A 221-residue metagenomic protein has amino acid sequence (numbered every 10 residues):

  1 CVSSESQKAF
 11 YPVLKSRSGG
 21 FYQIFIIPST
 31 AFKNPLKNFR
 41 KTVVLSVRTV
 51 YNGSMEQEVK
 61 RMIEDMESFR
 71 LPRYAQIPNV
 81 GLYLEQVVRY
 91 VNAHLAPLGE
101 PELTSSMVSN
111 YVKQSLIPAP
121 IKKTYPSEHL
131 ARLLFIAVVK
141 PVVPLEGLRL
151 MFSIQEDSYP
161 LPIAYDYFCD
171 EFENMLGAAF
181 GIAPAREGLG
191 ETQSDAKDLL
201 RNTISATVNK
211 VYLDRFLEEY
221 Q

Functional and structural regions predicted by a protein language model:
C1-S16: Extreme N-terminal basic, low-complexity initiation segments that serve as generic localization/processing leaders
Y11, Y22, I27, K37 (+1 more regions): Short, positively charged and aromatic/hydrophobic N-terminal segments
V44-Q155: Basic helix-turn-helix/winged-helix DNA-binding cores and closely related short helical interaction motifs
M151-I154, S158-Q221: Intrinsically disordered, low-complexity, charge-dense segments enriched in Lys/Arg and Glu/Asp interspersed
